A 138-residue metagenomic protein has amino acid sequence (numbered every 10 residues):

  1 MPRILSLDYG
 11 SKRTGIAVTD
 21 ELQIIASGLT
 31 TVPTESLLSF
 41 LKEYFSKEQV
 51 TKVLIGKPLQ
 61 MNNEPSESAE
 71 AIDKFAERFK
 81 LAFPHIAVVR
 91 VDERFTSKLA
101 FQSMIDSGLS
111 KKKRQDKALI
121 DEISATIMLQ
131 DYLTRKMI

Functional and structural regions predicted by a protein language model:
P2-L7, S11-K12, A17-I138: Phosphate- and other anionic-substrate recognition elements at nucleic-acid/protein interfaces
